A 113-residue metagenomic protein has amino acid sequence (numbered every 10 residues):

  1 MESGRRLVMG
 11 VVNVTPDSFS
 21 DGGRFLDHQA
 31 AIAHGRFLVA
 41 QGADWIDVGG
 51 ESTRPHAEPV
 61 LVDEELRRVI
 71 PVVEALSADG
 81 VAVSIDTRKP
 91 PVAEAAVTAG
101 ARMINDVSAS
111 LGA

Functional and structural regions predicted by a protein language model:
M1-P16: N-terminal amphipathic alpha-helix/helix-capping segment at the start of soluble metabolic enzymes
G4-V8, A43-D44, D79-V81, G100-R102: Short, well-ordered coil/turn segments that N-cap beta-strands
V12, L38, G42, I46 (+3 more regions): Conserved, mostly hydrophobic/aromatic
V12-N13, V83-P91, V107-S110: Glycine-rich beta-to-alpha transition loops that act as phosphate-gripper elements at the mouths of alpha/beta enzyme
V14-A33, E58-P59, A82-S84: Active-site mouth loops of central-metabolism enzymes
S18-S20, D44-I70: Glycine-rich, proline-tolerant flexible connector loops at the mouths of alpha/beta enzymes
S20-F37, E64-R67, A109-L111: Glycine-rich anion/phosphate-binding loops
E58-E94, T98: Alpha-helix-loop-beta-strand connector modules within alpha/beta enzyme cores
